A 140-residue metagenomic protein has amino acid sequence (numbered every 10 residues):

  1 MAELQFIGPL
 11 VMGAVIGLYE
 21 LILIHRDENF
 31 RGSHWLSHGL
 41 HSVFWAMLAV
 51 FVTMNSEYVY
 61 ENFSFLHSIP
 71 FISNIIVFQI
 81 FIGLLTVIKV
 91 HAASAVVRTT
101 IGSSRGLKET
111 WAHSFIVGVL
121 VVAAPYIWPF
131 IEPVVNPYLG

Functional and structural regions predicted by a protein language model:
A2-G8, F30-F44, H67-I75: Transmembrane alpha-helix entry/boundary detector in multi-pass membrane proteins
Q5-R31: N-terminal signal-anchor/start-transfer transmembrane helix
V11-Y19, A49, F78-V90: Hydrophobic cores of alpha-helical transmembrane segments in multi-pass inner/ER membrane proteins, independent
D27-H38, T99-R105: Membrane-interface helix-boundary motifs at transmembrane edges
L40-Y60: A generic, lipid-embedded transmembrane alpha helix
M54-S94: Alpha-helical transmembrane-segment detector that highlights a single hydrophobic TM helix and its immediate
I88-W111, W128-F130: Membrane-helix boundary connector in multi-pass membrane proteins
A123-G140: Juxtamembrane boundary at the C-terminal end of a transmembrane helix
